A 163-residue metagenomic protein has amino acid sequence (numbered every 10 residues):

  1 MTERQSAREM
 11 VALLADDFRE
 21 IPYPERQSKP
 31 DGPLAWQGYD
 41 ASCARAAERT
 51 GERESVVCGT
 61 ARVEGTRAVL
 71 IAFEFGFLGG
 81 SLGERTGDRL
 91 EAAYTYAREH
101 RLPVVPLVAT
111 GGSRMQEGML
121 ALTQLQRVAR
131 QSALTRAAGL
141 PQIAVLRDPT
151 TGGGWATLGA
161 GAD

Functional and structural regions predicted by a protein language model:
M1-I143, P149: Terminal-region recognition feature
L122, G154-W155: CoA-thioester-processing core
W155-D163: Active-site-proximal glycine-rich helix-loop-beta segment
